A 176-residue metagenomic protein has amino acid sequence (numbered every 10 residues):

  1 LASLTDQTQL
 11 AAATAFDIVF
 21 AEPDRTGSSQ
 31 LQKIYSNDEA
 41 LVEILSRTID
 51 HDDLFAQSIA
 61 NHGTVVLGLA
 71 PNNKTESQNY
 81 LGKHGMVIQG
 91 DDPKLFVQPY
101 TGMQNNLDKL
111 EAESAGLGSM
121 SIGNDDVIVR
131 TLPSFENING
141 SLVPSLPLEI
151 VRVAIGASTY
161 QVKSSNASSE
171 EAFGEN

Functional and structural regions predicted by a protein language model:
L1-N176: Non-transmembrane functional regions of envelope-associated proteins
